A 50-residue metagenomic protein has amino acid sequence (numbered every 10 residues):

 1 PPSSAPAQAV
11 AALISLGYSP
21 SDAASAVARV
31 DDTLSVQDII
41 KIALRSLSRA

Functional and structural regions predicted by a protein language model:
P1-V27: Strongly charged, low-complexity linkers/loops
A26-S35: Amphipathic alpha-helical segments that form the core helices of the histone-fold
V36-A50: Amphipathic alpha-helical interaction/assembly segments
